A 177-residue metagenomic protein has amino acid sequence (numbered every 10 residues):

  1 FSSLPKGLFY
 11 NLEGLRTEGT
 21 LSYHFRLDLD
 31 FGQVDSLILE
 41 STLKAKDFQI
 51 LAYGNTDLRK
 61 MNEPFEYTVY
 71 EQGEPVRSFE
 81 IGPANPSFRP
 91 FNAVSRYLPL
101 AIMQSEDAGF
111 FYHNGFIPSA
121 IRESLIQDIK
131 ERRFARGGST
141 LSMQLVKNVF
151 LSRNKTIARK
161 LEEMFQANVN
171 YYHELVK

Functional and structural regions predicted by a protein language model:
F1-K177: Juxtamembrane regions of bacterial inner-membrane/periplasmic proteins, predominantly the peptidoglycan biogenesis
